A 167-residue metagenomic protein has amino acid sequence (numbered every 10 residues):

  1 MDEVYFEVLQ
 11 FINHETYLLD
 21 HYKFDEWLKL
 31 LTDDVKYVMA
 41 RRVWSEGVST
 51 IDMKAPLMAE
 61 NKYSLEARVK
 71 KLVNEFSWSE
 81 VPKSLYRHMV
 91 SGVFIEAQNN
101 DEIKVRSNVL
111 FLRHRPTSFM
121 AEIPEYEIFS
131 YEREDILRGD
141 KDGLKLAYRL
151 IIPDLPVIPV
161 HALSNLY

Functional and structural regions predicted by a protein language model:
M1-D33, V43: Short, low-complexity N-terminal intrinsically disordered segments enriched in polar/charged residues
E3, M53, E125: Conserved aromatic-histidine-acidic binding/catalytic patches
L9-Q10, Y86-H88, I128-S130: Short solvent-exposed loop/turn micro-motifs enriched in small/polar/acidic residues
L18-E26, W78-P82, D142-L144: Surface-exposed helix-capping loop/turn segments at secondary-structure junctions
D33-N108: A solvent-exposed, acidic/Ser-Thr-rich amphipathic alpha-helical stretch
F94-Y167: A beta-strand edge to alpha-helix "cap/lid" segment located at domain peripheries
